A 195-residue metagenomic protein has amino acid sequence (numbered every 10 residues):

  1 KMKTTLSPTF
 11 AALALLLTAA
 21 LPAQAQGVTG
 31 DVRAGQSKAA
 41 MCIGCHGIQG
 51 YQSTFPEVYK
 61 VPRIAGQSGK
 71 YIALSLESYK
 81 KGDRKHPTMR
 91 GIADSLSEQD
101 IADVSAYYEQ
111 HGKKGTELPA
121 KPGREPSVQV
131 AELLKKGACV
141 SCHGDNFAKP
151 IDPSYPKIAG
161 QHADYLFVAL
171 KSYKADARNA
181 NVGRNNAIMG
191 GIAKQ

Functional and structural regions predicted by a protein language model:
M2-A11: Bacterial N-terminal signal peptides that target proteins for export
F10-A20: Bacterial N-terminal signal peptides
L21-A25: Sec/Tat signal peptide C-region and signal peptidase I cleavage site
G27-Q52, A120-F147, H162: Sequence/structural segment immediately N-terminal to covalent heme-attachment motifs in c-type and related
D31, K38, S68, S75 (+5 more regions): Stable alpha-helical elements in mature extracytoplasmic
S37-I48, R63, K70-E77, A102-A106 (+4 more regions): C-type cytochrome heme c attachment motif
S53-R63, E77-H111, E117-R124, I151-K157 (+1 more regions): Axial heme c-ligation environment in periplasmic c-type cytochrome domains
